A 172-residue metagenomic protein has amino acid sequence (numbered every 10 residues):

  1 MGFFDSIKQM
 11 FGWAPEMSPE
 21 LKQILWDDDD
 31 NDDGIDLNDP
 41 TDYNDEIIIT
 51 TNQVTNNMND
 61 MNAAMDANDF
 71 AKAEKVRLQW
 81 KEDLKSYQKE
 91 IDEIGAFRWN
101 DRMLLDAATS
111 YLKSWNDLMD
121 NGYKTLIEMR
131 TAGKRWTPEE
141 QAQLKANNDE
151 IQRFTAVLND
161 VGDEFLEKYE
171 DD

Functional and structural regions predicted by a protein language model:
M1, I7, G162-L166: Residue-level recognition of alpha-helix boundary/capping or hinge positions
G2-W26: Glycine- and small hydrophobic-rich membrane-insertion segments that are intrinsically disordered in solution
M10-W13, A67-N68, M129-G133: Short loop/turn hinge sites at secondary-structure boundaries
W13-E16, K124, E128, D171: Charged, solvent-exposed alpha-helical segments that act as regulatory interaction surfaces
W26-E46: Amphipathic alpha-helical segments and their boundaries
D39-A107, Y111, T137-D172: Alpha-helical segments in soluble extracytoplasmic regions
D60, Y123-E140: Short E/K-rich amphipathic alpha-helical oligomerization segments
L104-S114, L118-L126: Long, charged all-alpha helical bundle/coiled-coil segments in cytosolic proteins
